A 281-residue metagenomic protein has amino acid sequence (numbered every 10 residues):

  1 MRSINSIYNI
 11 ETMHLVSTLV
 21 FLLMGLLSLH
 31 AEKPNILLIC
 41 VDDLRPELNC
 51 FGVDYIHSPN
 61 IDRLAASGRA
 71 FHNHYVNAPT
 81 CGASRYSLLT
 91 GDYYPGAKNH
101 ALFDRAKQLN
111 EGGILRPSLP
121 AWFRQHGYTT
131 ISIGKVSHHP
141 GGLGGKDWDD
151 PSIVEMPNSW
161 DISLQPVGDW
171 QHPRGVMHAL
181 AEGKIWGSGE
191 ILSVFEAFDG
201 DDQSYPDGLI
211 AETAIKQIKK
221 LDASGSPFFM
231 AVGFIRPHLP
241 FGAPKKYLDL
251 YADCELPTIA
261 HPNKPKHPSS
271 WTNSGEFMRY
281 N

Functional and structural regions predicted by a protein language model:
M1-M13: N-terminal secretory signal peptides that target proteins for export/translocation
N5-Y8, L19, H30: Serine/proline-rich low-complexity intrinsically disordered segments, especially terminal tails, linkers
T12-V16, K33: Structural motif marking the loop-to-transmembrane transition
V16-L27: Sec-dependent N-terminal signal peptides
L27-N281: Formylglycine-dependent sulfatase
